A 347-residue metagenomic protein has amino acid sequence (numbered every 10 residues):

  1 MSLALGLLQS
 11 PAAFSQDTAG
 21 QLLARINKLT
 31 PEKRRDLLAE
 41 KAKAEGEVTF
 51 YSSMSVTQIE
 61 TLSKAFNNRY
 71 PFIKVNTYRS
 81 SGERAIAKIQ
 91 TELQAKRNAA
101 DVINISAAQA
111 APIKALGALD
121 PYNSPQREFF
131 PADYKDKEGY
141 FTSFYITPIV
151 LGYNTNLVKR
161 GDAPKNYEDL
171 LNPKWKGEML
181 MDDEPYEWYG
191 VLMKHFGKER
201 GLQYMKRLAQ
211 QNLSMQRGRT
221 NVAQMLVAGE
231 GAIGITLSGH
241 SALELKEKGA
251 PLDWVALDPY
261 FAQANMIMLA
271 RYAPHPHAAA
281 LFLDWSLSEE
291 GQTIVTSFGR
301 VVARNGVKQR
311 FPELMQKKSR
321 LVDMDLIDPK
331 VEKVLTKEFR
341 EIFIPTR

Functional and structural regions predicted by a protein language model:
S15-T49, N67-N68, L171-K176: Immediate post-signal peptide segment of exported/extracytoplasmic ligand-binding proteins
T49-K64, V75-L93, R97-E230: Extracytoplasmic ligand-binding site segments that recognize negatively charged/polar headgroups
Q109-P112, A232-P251: A ligand-binding cleft/hinge motif common to bilobed small-molecule-binding domains
A132, I146-I149, M205-A209, S214-Q216 (+3 more regions): Periplasmic-binding protein-like
G152-L157, M193-H195, Q263-H275, I294-V295: A bilobed periplasmic-binding-protein/Venus flytrap-type ligand-binding module shared by bacterial periplasmic
W175-E184, S286-K308: Periplasmic-binding protein-like
R310-R347: Extracellular/periplasmic bilobal clamshell ligand-binding domains
